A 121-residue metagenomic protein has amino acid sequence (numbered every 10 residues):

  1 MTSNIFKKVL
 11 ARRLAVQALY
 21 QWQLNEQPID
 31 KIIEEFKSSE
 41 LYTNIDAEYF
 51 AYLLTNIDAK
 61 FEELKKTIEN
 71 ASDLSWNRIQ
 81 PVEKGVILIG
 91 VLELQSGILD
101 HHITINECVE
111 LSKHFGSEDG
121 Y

Functional and structural regions predicted by a protein language model:
M1-Y121: N-terminal interaction/assembly modules
